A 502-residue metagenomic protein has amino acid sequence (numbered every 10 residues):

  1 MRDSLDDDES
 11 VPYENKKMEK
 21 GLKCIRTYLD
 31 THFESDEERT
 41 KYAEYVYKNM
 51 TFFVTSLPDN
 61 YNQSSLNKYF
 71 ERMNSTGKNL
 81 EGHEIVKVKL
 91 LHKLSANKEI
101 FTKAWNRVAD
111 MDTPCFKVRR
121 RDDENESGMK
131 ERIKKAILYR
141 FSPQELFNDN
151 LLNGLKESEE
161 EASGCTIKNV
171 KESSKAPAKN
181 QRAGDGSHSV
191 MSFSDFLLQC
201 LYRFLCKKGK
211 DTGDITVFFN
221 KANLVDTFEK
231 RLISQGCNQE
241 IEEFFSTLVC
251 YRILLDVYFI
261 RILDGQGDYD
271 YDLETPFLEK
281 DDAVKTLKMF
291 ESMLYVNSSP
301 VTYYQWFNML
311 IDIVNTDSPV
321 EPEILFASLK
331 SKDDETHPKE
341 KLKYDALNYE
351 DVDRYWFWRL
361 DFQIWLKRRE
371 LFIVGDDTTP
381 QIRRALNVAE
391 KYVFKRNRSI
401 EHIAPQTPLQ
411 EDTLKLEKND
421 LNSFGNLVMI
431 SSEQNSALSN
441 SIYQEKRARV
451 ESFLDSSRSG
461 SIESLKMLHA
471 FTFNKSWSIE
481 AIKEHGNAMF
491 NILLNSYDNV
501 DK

Functional and structural regions predicted by a protein language model:
M1-K502: Flexible coil/loop and intrinsically disordered segments
